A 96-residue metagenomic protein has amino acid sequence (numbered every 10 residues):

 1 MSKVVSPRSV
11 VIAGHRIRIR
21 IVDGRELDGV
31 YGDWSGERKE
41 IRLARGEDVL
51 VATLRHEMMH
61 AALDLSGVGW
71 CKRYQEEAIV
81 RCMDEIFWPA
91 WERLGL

Functional and structural regions predicted by a protein language model:
M1-V49, L65-L96: Metalloprotease/metallohydrolase-associated module, dominated by Zn2+-dependent proteases
A52-D64: Active-site recognition of the HExxH zinc-binding catalytic motif
